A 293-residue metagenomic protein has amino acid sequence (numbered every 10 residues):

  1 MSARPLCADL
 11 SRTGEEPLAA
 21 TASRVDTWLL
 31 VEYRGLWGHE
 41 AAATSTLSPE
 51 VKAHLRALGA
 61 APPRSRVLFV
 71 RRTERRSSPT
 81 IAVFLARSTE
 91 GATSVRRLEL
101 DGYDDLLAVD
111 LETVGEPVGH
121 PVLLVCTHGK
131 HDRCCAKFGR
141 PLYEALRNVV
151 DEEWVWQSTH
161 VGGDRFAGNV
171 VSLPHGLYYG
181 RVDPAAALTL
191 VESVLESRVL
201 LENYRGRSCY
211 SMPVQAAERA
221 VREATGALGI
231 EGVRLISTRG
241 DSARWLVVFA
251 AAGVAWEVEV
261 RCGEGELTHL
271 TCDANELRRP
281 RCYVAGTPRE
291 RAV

Functional and structural regions predicted by a protein language model:
M1-V293: Histidine/cysteine-enriched polar flanking segments
